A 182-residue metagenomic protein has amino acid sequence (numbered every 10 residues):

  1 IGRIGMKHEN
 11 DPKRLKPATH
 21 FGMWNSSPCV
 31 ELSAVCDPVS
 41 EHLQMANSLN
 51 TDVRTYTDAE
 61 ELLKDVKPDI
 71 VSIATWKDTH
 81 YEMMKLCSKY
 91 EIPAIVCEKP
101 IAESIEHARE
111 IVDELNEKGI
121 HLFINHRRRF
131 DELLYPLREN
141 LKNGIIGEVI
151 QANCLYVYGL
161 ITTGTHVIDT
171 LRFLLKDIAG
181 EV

Functional and structural regions predicted by a protein language model:
I1-N50, R172: N-terminal Rossmann-like dinucleotide-binding module
F21-G22, Q44, E60, K85 (+2 more regions): Active-site phosphate/pyrophosphate- and oxyanion-stabilizing loops and adjacent acidic/basic residues in soluble
M23, S27, L49, L86-Y90 (+3 more regions): Alpha-helical structural signal in soluble globular domains
C29-V30, V53, D69, P93 (+2 more regions): Short, well-ordered coil/turn segments that N-cap beta-strands
P38-E41, N50-L115: Beta-loop-alpha module in the N-terminal Rossmann-like domain of NAD(P)-dependent dehydrogenases, especially those
I70, D78, I101-T170: A contiguous active-site-proximal alpha/beta segment in oxidoreductase catalytic domains
T165-V182: Contiguous beta-strand/loop segments that form the cofactor/metal-binding neighborhood of enzyme cores
